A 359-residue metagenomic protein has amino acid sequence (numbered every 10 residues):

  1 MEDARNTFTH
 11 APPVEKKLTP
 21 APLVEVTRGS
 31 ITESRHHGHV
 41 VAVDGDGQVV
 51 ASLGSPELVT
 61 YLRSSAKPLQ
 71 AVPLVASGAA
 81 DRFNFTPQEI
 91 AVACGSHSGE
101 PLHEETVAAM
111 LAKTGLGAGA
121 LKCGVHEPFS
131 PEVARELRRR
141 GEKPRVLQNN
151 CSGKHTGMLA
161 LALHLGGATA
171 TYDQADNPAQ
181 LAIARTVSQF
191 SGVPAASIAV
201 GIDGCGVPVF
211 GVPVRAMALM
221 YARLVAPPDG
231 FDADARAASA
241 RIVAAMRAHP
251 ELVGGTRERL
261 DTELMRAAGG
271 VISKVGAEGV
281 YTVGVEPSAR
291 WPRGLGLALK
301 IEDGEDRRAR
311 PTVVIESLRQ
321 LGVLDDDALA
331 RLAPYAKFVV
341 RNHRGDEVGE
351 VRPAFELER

Functional and structural regions predicted by a protein language model:
E2, N6-K17, T86-S197: Active-site-adjacent helix/loop patches that line small-molecule binding or acyl-intermediate pockets
E2-E57: Beta-lactamase-like hydrolase cores
G29-T32, Q148, G270-V275: Short Gly/Pro-enriched turn/cap motifs at secondary-structure boundaries
R35-V40, T156, A184, E278-Y281: Short glycine-rich loop/turn motifs
L53-Y61, A93-H97, G141-N149, G201-P208 (+1 more regions): A short glycine/serine-rich beta->alpha loop
R63-A79: Active-site SXXK
A76-F83, G115-G119, L165-T171, N177-A184 (+4 more regions): Bacterial peptidoglycan biogenesis and beta-lactam-recognition machinery
A222-R359: Structured C-terminal helix/loop/strand segments within mature extracytoplasmic catalytic/sensor domains
